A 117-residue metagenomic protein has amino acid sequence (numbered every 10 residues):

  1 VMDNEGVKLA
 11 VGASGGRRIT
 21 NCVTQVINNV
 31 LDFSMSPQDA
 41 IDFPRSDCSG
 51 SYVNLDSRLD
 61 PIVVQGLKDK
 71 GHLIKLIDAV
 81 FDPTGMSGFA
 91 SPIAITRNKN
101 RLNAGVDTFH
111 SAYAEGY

Functional and structural regions predicted by a protein language model:
V1-I77: Proteins synthesized as precursors that undergo proteolytic processing into mature forms
M35-S36, Y52, S57, I62-Y117: Terminal-appendage/accessory-domain detector
